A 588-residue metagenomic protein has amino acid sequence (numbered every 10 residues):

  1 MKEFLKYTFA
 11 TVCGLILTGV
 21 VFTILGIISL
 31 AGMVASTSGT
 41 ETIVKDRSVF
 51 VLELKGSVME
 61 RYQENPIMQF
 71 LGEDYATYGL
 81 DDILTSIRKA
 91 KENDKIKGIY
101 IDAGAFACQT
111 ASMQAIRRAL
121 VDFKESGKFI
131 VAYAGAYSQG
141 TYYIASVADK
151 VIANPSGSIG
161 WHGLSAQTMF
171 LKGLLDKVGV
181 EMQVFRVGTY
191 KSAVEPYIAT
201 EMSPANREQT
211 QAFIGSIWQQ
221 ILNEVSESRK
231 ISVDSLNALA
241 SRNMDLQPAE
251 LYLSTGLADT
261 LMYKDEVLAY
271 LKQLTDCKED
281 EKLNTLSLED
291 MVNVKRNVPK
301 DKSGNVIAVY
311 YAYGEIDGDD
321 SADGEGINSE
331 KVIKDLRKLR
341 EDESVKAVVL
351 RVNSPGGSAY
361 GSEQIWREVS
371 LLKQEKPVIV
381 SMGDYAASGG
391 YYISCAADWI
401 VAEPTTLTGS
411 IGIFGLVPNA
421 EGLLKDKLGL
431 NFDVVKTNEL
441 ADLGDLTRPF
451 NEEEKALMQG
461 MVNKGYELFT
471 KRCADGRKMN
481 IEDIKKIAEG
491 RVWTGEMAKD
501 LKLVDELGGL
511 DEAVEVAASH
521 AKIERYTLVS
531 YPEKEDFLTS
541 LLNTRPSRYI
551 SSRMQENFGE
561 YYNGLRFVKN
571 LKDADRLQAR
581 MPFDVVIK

Functional and structural regions predicted by a protein language model:
K2-I43, R47: N-terminal type II signal-anchor transmembrane helix that functions as the membrane-insertion/stop-transfer segment
L5-T8, V12, T210, V332 (+1 more regions): Hydrophobic alpha-helical elements at and bordering transmembrane segments of multi-pass membrane proteins
E41, S48-T168, P299-L423: Cleft-lining beta-strand/loop regions that shape enzyme active-site pockets
K172-K272, E421-L507, D511-V516, A521: Charged, glycine-interspersed solvent-exposed loop segments at helix/strand-loop junctions that cap or gate access
E227-S228, D259-V306, F414, T470-G476 (+1 more regions): C-terminal long alpha-helix characteristic of the crotonase
K302-I307, Y311-S344, M461, P532-K588: Intrinsic disorder and flexible/low-complexity segments
Y311-G314, V352-S354, M382-D384, A397 (+9 more regions): Active-site proximal loops enriched in glycine and acidic residues that flank catalytic Cys/His/Asp and coordinate
A359-Q364, M497-D500, L542-T544: Short glycine/threonine-rich loop-to-helix capping motif typified by GTGT followed within a few residues by an Asp-Pro
